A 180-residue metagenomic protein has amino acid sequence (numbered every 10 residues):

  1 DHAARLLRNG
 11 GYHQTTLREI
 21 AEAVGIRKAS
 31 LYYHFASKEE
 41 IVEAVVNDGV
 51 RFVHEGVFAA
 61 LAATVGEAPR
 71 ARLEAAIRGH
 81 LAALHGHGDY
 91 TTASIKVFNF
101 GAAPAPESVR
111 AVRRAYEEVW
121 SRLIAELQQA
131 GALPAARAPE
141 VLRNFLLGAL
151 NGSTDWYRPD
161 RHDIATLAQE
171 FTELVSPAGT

Functional and structural regions predicted by a protein language model:
H2-E40, A44: Helix-turn-helix
H2-N9, F52, G56-A63, A149-W156: Solvent-exposed, amphipathic alpha-helical segments
Y12-H13, L133, H162: Conserved hydrophobic residue
L17, E39, E43, N47 (+7 more regions): Short, structured helix-loop boundary elements
A44, F58-G88, L142-L146: Hydrophobic alpha-helical connector segments
D48-F58, G86, P104-A130, P139-N144: Amphipathic alpha-helical packing segments from all-alpha helical-bundle domains
A82-G86, R122, E126, A136 (+2 more regions): Amphipathic C-terminal alpha-helical segment
L84-P104, S121, D155: Amphipathic alpha-helical segments used for helix-helix packing
